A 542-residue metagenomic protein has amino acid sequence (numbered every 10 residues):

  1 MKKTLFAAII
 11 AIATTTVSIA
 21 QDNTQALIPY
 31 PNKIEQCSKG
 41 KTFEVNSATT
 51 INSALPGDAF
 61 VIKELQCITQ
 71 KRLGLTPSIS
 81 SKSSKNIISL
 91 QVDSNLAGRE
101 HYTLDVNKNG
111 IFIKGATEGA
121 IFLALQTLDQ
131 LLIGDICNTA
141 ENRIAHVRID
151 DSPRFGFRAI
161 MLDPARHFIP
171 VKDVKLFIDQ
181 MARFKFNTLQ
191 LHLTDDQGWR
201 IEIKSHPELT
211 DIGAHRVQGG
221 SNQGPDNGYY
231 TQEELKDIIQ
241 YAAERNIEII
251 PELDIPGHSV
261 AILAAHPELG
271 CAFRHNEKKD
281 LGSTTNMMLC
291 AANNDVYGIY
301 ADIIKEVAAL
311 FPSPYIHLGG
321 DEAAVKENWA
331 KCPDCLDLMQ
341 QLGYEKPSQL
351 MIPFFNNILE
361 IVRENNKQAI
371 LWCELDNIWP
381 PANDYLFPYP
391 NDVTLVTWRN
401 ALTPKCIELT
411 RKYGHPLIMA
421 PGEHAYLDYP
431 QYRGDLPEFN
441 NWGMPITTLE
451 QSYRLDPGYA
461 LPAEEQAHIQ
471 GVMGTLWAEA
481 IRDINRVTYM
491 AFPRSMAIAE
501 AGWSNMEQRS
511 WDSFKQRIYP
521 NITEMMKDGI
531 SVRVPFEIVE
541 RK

Functional and structural regions predicted by a protein language model:
M1-A26: Bacterial Sec-dependent N-terminal signal peptides
S18-G156, A369-P380, Y389, P520-K542: Acidic, contiguous N-terminal accessory segments
A59-F60, F168-P170, D196-E202, P256-I262 (+7 more regions): Flexible loop/turn segments at secondary-structure boundaries
L96-H317, K331, M473-W477: Feature activates predominantly on carbohydrate-active enzymes
N187-T188, E248, Q368, P416 (+1 more regions): Residue-level detector of anion-binding/catalytic polar loops
I262-P267, E277-T394, W398-G414: Active-site neighborhood of glycoside hydrolase catalytic domains
L371-N377, N383-K542: Flexible, acidic glycine-rich loops studded with aromatic residues
